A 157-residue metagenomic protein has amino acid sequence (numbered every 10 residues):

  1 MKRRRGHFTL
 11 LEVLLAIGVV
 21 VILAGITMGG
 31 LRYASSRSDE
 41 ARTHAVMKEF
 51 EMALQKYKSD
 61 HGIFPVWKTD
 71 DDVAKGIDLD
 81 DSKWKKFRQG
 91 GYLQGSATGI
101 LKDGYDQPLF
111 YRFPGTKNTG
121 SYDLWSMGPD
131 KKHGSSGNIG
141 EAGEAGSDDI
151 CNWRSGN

Functional and structural regions predicted by a protein language model:
K2, E40-A41, K48, M52-Q55 (+2 more regions): Short, surface-exposed interaction loops/tails
K2-A34: N-terminal single-pass transmembrane signal-anchor helix
H7, G25, G62, G128-G134: Glycine-centered flexibility sites
L11, K102, P129: Single, functionally critical "micro-switch" positions that shape active/binding sites and transmembrane helices
A24-T27, T43, K117: Active-site-proximal structural scaffolding
L31, R37, H44-F64: N-terminal alpha-helical signal peptides/signal-anchor transmembrane segments
D39-R42, L101: Extracytoplasmic/periplasmic, Sec-exported soluble proteins
M52-G115: Extracellular/periplasmic head regions of type IV pilus-like filament subunits
